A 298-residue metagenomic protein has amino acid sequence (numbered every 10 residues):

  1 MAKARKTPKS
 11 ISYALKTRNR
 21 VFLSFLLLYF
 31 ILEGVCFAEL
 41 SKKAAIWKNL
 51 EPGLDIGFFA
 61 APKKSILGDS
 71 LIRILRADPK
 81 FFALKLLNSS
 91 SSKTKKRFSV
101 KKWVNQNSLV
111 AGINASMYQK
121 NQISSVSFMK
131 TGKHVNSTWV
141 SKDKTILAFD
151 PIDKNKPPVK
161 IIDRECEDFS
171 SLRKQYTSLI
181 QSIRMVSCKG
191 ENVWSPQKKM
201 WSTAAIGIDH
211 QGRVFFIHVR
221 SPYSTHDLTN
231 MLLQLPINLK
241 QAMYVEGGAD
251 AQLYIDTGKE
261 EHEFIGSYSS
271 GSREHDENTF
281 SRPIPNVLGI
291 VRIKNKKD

Functional and structural regions predicted by a protein language model:
M1-T17: N-terminal secretory signal peptides that target proteins for export/translocation
S24-E33: Bacterial N-terminal signal peptides
C36-V140, N155, I217: Zymogen propeptides
I74, I146, A205: Short, surface-exposed charged micro-motifs
S89-K93, I162-F169, V219-P222: Short, solvent-exposed aromatic-acidic interface loops
Y118-N192, Q197: Active-site-adjacent helix-turn-beta-strand microarchitecture at beta-sheet edges that either contains or buttresses
Q122-S141, N192-T203, I208-Q241, D250-D298: Conserved, well-ordered active-site substructure
